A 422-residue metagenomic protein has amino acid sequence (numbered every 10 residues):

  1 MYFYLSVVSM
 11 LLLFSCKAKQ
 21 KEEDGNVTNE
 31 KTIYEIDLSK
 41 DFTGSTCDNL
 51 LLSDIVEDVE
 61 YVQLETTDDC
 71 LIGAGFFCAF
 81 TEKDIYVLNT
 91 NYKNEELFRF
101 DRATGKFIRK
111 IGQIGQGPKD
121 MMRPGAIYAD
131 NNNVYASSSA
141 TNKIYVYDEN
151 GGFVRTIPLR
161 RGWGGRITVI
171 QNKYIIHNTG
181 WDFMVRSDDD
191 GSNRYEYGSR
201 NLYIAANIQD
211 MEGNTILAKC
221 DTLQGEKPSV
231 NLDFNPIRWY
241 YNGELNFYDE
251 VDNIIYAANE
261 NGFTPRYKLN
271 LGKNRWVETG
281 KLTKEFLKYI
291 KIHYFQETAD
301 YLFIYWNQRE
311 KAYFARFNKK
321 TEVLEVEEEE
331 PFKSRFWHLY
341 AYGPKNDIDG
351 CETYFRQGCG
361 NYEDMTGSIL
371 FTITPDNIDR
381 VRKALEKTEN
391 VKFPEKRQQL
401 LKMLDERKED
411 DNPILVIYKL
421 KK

Functional and structural regions predicted by a protein language model:
F14-S15: C-terminal motif of bacterial Sec signal peptides marking the signal peptidase cleavage site
K21-Y61: Blade/loop signatures of beta-propeller domains
D37, F42-C47, V59-E95: Beta-strand-rich domains and repeat architectures in extracellular enzymes and scaffolds, especially beta-propellers
L52-C70, R109-D120, R161, G213-F234 (+2 more regions): Surface-exposed loop and turn segments in beta-propeller and other repeat-based domains that flank or scaffold
E65-A74, R99, K106-S139: Blade-loop segments of beta-propeller domains
G73-F77, M121-A126, G162-I170, S229-I237 (+3 more regions): Repeated scaffold domains used in trafficking and secretory/extracellular systems, primarily beta-propellers
D84-T90, N132-S138, K173-R186, R194-E196 (+4 more regions): Short beta-strand elements that form the blades of beta-propeller/WD-repeat-like and other beta-sheet-rich scaffold
S137-I204, T215-K227: Asp-box/WD-like beta-propeller blade repeats and closely related beta-sheet repeat scaffolds
